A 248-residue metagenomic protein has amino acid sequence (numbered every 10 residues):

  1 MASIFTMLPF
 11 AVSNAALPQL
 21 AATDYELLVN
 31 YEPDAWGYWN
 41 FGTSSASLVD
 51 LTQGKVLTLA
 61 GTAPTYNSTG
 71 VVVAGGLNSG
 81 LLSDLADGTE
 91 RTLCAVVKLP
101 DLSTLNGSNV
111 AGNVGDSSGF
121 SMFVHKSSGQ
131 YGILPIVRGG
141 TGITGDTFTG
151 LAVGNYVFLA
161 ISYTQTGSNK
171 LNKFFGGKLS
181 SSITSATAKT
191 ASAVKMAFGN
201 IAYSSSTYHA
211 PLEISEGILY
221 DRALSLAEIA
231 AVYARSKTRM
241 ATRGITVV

Functional and structural regions predicted by a protein language model:
M1-G76, A230-V248: Extracytoplasmic low-complexity segments
I4-T6, P33-S45, T92-D101, G199 (+1 more regions): Extracellular, beta-strand-rich glycan-interacting domains
A22-N30, V72-T92, I143-G150, S205: Short surface loop/edge beta-strand patches of beta-sandwich-type extracellular domains that form ligand-contact sites
L28-P33, Y66, A86-D87, K126 (+1 more regions): Extracellular/periplasmic catalytic domains that process cell-envelope and extracellular macromolecules
S44-G54, G61, A74-L134, R222-A230: Extracellular glycan-recognition modules
Q53-G75, C94-S103, F123-T187: Extracellular glycan-interaction surfaces
A111-S121, F174-S181, K237: Short edge-strand/loop segments of extracellular domains
S182-E213: Flexible glycan-contacting loops in extracellular carbohydrate-active proteins
